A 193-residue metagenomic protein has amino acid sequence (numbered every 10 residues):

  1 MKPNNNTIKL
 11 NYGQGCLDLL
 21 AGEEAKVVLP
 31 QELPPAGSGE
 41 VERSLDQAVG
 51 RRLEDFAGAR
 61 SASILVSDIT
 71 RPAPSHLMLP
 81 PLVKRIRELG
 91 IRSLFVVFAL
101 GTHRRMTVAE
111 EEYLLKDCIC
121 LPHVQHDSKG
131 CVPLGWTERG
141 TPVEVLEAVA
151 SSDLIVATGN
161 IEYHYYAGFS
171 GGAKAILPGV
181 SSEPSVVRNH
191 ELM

Functional and structural regions predicted by a protein language model:
M1-L45: N-terminal amphipathic/basic leader segments beginning at the initiator methionine
A48-R51, P80-K84, E138-A148: Short alpha-helical segments and helix-capping/turn motifs at coil-helix boundaries
V49-S63, R87-R92: Glycine-rich phosphate/diphosphate-binding loops that line cofactor/substrate pockets in enzymes
S61-P72, F95-G101: Short glycine-rich or small-residue beta-strand-to-loop segments that form or flank ligand, phosphate, metal/Fe-S
R71-V96: Histidine-anchored nucleotide/phosphate-binding helix
P80-I86, E110-C118, G171-E183: A glycine- and small-aliphatic-rich helix-loop capping segment at beta-alpha/alpha-beta transitions that lines
M106-S170: An acidic, phosphate/nucleotide-engaging active-site surface
L154-I155, G159-M193: Catalytic cores of enzyme domains
